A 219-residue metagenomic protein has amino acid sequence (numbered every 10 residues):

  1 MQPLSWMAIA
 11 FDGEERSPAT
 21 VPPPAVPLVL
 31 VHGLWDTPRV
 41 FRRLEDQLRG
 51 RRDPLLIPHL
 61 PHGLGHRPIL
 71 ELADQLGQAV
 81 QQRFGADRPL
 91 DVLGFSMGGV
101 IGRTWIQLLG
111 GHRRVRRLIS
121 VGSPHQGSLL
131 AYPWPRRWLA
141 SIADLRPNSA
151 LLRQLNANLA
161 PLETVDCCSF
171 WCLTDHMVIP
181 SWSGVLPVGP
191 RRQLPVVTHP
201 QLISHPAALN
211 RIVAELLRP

Functional and structural regions predicted by a protein language model:
M1-V26, G50-D53: Alpha/beta-hydrolase fold catalytic core
W6-A10, P68, S149, H205: Helix N-terminus capping/helix-initiation residues
L28-L34, R39, R49, D53-L60 (+3 more regions): Serine-dependent carboxylesterase/thioesterase catalytic core of lipase-like alpha/beta-hydrolase/SGNH enzymes
R43-L44: Short amphipathic alpha-helix
G65-R67, P200-Q201: A generic structural signal for short coil/turn motifs at secondary-structure boundaries
L162-P219: C-terminal catalytic-base region of ester-bond hydrolases, centering on the histidine of the charge-relay
